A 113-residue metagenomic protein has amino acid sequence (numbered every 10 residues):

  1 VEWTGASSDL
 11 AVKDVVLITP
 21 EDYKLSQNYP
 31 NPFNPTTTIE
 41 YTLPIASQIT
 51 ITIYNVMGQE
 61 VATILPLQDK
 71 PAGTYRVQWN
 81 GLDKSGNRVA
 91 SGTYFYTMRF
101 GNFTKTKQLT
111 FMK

Functional and structural regions predicted by a protein language model:
V1-W3, L10-D14, N87-K113: C-terminal tail/sorting-segment detector
A6, I39, V61-T63, K105: Terminal low-complexity, poorly structured segments
A11-Y29, F33-Y54, T63-P66, R76-W79 (+1 more regions): Glycine-centered coil/turn sites that cap beta-strands in beta-rich domains
T36, Q48, A72-T74, S91 (+1 more regions): Short secondary-structure junction motifs
I53-N55, F111-M112: Residue-level detection of beta-strand scaffold positions
L65-G101: Short, surface-exposed loop/turn motifs with a glycine/proline- and acidic-biased composition
